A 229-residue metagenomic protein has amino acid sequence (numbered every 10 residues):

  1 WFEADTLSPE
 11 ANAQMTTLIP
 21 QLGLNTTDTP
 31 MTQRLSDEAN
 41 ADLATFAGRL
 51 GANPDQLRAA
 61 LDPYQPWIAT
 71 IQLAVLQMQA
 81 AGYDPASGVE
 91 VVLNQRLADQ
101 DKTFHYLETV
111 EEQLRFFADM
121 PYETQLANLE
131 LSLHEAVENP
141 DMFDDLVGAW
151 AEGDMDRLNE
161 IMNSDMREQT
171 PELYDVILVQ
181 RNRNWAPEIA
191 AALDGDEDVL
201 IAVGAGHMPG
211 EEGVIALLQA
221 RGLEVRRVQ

Functional and structural regions predicted by a protein language model:
W1-I177: Structured, acidic catalytic/metal-binding patches in enzyme active sites
P171-Q229: A cross-kingdom marker for long, charged
